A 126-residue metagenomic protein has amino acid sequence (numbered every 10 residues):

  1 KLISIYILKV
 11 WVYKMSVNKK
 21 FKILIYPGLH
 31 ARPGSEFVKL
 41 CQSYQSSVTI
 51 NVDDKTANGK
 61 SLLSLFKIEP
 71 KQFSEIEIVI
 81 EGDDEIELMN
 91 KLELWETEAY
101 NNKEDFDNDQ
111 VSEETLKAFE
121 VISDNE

Functional and structural regions predicted by a protein language model:
K1-K14: Short, Lys/Arg-enriched N-terminal segments with co-localized hydrophobic residues within the first ~10-30 amino acids
M15-I25: Short amphipathic
N18-K20, E75-V79: Beta-strand secondary-structure signal
P27-S47, K55-S74, I86-N90: Amphipathic alpha-helical interaction surfaces in cytosolic regulatory modules
A57-K60, N108-E114: Glycine/charge-rich, flexible interdomain linkers and switch-proximal surface loops that mediate coupling
V79-V111: C-terminal structural segments of small proteins and small subunits
Q110-E126: Short, low-order "capping/linker" segments at domain edges
